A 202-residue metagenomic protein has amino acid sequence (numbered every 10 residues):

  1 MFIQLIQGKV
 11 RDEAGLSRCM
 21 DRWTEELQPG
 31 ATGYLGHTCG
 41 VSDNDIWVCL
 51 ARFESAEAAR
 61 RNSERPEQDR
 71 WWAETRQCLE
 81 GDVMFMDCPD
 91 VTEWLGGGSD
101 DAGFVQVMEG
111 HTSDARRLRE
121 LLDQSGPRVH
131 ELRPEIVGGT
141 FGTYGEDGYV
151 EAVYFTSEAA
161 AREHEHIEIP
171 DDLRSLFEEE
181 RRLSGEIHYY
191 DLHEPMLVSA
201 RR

Functional and structural regions predicted by a protein language model:
M1-R202: Short S/T/G/P-rich N-terminal loop/turn motif that feeds into the first structured element of a domain
